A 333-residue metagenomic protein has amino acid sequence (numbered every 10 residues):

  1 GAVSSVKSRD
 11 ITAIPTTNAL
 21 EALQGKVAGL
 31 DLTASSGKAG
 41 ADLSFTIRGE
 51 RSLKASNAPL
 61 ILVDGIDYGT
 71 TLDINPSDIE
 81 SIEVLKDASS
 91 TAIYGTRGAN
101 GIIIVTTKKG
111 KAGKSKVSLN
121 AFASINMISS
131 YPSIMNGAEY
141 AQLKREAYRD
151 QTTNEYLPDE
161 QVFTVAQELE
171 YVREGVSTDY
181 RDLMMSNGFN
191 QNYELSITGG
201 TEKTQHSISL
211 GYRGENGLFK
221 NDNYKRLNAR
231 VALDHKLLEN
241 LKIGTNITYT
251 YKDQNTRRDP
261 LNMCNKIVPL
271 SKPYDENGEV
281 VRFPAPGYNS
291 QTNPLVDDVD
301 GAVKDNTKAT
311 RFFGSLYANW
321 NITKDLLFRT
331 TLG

Functional and structural regions predicted by a protein language model:
G1-R230, H235-L238, K242-T250, A285 (+1 more regions): Short, small/polar-rich motifs associated with maturation and membrane association, primarily at protein termini
E80, R181, I267, N277-E279 (+1 more regions): Intrinsic disorder/low-complexity detector
Y171-R173, T250, N255-F313: Acidic/polar loop-and-plug regions of large Gram-negative outer-membrane beta-barrel proteins
S186-E202, G211, D297-G333: Outer-membrane beta-barrel transmembrane strands
L241, P260, K266-V268, I322 (+1 more regions): N-terminal targeting/docking segments
